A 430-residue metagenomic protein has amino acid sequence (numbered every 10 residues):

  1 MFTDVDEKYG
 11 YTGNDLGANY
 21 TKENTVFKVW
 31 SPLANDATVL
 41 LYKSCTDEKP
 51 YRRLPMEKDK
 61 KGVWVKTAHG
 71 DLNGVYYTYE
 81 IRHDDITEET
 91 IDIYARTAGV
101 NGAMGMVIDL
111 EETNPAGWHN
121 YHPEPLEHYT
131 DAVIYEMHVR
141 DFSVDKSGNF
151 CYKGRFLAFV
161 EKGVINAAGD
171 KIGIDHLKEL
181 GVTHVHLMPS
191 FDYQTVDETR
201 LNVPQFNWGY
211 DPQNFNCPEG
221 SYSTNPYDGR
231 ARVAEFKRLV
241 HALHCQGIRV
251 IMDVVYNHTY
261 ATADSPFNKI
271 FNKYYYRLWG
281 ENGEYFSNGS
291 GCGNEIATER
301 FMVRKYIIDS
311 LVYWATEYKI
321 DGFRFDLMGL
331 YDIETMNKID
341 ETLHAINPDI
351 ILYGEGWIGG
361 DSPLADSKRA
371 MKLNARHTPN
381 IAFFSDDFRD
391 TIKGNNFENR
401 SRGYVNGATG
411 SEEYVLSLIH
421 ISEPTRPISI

Functional and structural regions predicted by a protein language model:
M1-K22, V26, P50-Y51, K58-E161: The feature marks proteins involved in alpha-glucan
W30-D36: Short proline/glycine-enriched turn/loop motifs at strand-loop junctions of beta-rich domains
T38-L40: Beta-strand signatures of extracellular beta-sandwich domains
R140-Y318, T335-N347, I351: Substrate-binding/active-site clefts of carbohydrate-active enzymes
I251, G322-M328: Short catalytic-loop micro-motif centered on adjacent basic/acidic residues
M328-E334: Acidic-and-aromatic substrate-binding clefts and catalytic sites of carbohydrate-active enzymes
H344, D349-L418: Polar, glycine-rich mid-to-C-terminal structural blocks that act as macromolecule-binding/assembly scaffolds
I419-I430: Single conserved hydrophobic/aromatic residue that forms the stacking wall/gate of nucleotide- or nucleobase-binding
